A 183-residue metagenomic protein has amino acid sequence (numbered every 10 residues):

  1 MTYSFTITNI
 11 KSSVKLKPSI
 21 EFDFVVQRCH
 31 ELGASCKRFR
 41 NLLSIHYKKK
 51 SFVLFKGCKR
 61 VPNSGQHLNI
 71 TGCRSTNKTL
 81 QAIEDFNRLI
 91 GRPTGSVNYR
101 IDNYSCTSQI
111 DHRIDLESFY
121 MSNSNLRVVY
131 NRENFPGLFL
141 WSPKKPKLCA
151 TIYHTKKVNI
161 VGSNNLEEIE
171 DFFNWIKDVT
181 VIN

Functional and structural regions predicted by a protein language model:
M1-T151, T155-N159, S163-N183: Intrinsically disordered, low-complexity polar/charged tails and linkers
